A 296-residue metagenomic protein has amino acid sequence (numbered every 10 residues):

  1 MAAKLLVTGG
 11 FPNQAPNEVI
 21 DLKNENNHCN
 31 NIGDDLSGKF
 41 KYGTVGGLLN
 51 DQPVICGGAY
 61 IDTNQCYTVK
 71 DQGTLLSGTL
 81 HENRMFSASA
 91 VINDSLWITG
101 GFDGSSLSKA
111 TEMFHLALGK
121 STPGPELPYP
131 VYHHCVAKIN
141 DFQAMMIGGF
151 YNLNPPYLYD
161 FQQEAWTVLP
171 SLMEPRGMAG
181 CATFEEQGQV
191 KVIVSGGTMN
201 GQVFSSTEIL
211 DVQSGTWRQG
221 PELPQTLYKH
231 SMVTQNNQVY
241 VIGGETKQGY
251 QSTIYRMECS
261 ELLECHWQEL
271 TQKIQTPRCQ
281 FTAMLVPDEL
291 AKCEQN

Functional and structural regions predicted by a protein language model:
M1-N296: Kelch-like beta-propeller repeat domains
